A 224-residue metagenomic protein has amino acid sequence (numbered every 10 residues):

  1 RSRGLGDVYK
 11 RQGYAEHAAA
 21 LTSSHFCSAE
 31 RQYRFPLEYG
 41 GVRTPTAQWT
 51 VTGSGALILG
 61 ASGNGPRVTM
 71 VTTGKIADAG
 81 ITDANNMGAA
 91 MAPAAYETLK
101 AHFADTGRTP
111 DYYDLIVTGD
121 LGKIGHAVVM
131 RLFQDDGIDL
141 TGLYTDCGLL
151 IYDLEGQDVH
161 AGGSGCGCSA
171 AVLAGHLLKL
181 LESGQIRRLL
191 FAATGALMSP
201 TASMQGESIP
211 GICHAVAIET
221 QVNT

Functional and structural regions predicted by a protein language model:
R1-Y9: Single conserved hydrophobic/aromatic residue that forms the stacking wall/gate of nucleotide- or nucleobase-binding
E16-T50: Flexible, glycine-rich active-site loops centered on histidine and acidic residues that chelate a metal or position
F26-R31, I76-G80, G125, M198-P200: Short, well-ordered, mixed-charge alpha-helical segments that flank or form enzyme active sites
P36-K100, D105-R108, I138-L149, E155 (+2 more regions): Condensing-enzyme catalytic core mediating Claisen C-C bond formation in acyl metabolism
L99-A104, A170-E182: A short, acidic, amphipathic alpha-helical segment used as a generic capping/interface helix at domain edges
K100-M130: Long, repeat-rich segments with strong aromatic
L121-D136, T201-S208: Short glycine/threonine-rich loop-to-helix capping motif typified by GTGT followed within a few residues by an Asp-Pro
L143-C168, L180: Glycine-/charge-enriched secondary-structure boundary and capping motifs
